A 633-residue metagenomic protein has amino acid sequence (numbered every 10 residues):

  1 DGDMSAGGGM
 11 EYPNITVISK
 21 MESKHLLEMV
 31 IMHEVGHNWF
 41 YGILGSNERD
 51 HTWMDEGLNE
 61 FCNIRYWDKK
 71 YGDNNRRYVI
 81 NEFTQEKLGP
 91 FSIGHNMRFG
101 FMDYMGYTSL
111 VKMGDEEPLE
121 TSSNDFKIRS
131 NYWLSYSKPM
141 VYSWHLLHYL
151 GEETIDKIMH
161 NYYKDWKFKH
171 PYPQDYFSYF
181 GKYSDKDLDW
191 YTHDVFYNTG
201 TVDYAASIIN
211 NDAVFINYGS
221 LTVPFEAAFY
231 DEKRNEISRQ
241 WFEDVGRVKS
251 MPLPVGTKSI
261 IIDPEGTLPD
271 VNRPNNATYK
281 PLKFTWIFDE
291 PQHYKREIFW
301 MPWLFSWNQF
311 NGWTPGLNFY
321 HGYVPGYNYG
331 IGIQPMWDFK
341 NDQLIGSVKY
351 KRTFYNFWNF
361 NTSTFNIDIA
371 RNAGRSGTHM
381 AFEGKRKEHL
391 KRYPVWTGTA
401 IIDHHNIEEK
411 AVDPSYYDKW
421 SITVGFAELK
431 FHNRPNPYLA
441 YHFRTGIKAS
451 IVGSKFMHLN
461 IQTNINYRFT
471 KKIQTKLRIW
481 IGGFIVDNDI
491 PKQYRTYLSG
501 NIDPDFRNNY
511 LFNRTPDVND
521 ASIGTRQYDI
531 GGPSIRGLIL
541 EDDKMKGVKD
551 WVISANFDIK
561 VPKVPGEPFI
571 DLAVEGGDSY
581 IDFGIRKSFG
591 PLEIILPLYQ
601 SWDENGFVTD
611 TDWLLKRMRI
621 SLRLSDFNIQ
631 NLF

Functional and structural regions predicted by a protein language model:
D1-P224, E232-N235, I260: Hydrophobic alpha-helical and helix-loop surface patches within well-folded domains that function as non-catalytic
F168-P171, W303-G316, G322-N328, I333-G346 (+8 more regions): Solvent-exposed loop/turn segments connecting transmembrane beta-strands in outer-membrane beta-barrel proteins
A228-K249: Solvent-exposed beta-strand/loop surfaces of large extracellular or lumenal domains
E243, M251-G256, D263-W358, A411-P437 (+3 more regions): Outer-membrane beta-barrel initiation region
K295, V324-G326, Y355-F357, K387-K391 (+5 more regions): Outer-membrane beta-barrel channels and translocator barrels
P302, T362-R371, S376-E383, V395-K560 (+1 more regions): C-terminal outer-membrane beta-barrel translocator/porin domains of Gram-negative envelope proteins and their
N318-Y320, K349-K351, A381-K385, E428-H432 (+4 more regions): Outer-membrane beta-barrel architecture
K587-P591, D612-F633: Outer-membrane beta-barrel "beta-signal"
